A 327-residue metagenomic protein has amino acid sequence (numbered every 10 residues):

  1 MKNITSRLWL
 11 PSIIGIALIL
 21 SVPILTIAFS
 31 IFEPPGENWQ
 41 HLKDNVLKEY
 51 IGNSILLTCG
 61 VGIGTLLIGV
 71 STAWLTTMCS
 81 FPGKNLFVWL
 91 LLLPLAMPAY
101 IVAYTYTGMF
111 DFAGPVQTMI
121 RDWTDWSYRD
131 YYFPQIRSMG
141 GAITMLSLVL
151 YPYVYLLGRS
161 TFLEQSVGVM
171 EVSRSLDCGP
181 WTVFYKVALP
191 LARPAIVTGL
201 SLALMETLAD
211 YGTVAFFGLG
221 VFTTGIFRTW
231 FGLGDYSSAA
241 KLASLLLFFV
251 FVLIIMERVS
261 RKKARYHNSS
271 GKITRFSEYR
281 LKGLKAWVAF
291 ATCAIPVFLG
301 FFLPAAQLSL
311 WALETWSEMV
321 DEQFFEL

Functional and structural regions predicted by a protein language model:
I4-P34, N45-L163, L191-Y211, A239-R258 (+2 more regions): Membrane-water interface segments at the C-terminal ends of transmembrane alpha-helices in multi-pass inner-membrane
E37-H41, V88, R121-D125, V167-S175 (+4 more regions): Short amphipathic alpha-helical coupling elements at transmembrane boundaries
C79-P82, L163-G168, C178-W181, G232-Y236: Juxtamembrane helix-boundary/capping and inter-helix hinge elements in multi-pass membrane proteins
I120-R121, S166-V167, T182, L219-G225 (+2 more regions): Feature of multi-pass inner-membrane transport and sensor proteins that recognizes transmembrane helices together
P152, M170-V172, T182: Internal catalytic domains of large membrane-associated glycosyltransferases
L176-C178, P190: Glycine/proline-centered hinge or cleavage motifs at structural transition points of membrane proteins
L208-L233: Glycine-rich helix-loop "coupling/hinge" segments at transmembrane-helix boundaries in multipass transporters
